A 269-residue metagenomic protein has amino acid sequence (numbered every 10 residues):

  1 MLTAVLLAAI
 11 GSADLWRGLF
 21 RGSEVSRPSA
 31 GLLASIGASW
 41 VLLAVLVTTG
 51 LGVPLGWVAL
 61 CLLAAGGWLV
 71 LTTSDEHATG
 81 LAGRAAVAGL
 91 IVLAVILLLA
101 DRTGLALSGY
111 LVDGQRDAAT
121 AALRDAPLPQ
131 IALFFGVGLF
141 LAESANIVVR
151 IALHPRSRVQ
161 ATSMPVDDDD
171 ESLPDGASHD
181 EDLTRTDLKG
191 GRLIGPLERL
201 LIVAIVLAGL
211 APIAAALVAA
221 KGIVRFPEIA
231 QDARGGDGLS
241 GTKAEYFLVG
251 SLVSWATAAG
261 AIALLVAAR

Functional and structural regions predicted by a protein language model:
M1-A8, G52-C61, L90-V92, A126-E143 (+1 more regions): Alpha-helical transmembrane segments
L2-G22, A145-N146: N-terminal signal-anchor/start-transfer transmembrane helix
V25-G31, E228-A256: Interfacial loop-to-transmembrane junctions
V25-I36, L55-A59, A78-V92: Cytoplasmic-side transmembrane-helix entry/capping segments in multi-pass membrane proteins
A78-H154: Long, highly hydrophobic alpha-helical transmembrane signal-anchor segments
R158-D187, R192, Q231-D237: Juxtamembrane inter-helical linkers in multi-pass membrane proteins
G195-R225: Alpha-helical transmembrane segments of helical membrane proteins, especially in multi-pass transport, channel
A261-R269: Juxtamembrane boundary at the C-terminal end of a transmembrane helix
